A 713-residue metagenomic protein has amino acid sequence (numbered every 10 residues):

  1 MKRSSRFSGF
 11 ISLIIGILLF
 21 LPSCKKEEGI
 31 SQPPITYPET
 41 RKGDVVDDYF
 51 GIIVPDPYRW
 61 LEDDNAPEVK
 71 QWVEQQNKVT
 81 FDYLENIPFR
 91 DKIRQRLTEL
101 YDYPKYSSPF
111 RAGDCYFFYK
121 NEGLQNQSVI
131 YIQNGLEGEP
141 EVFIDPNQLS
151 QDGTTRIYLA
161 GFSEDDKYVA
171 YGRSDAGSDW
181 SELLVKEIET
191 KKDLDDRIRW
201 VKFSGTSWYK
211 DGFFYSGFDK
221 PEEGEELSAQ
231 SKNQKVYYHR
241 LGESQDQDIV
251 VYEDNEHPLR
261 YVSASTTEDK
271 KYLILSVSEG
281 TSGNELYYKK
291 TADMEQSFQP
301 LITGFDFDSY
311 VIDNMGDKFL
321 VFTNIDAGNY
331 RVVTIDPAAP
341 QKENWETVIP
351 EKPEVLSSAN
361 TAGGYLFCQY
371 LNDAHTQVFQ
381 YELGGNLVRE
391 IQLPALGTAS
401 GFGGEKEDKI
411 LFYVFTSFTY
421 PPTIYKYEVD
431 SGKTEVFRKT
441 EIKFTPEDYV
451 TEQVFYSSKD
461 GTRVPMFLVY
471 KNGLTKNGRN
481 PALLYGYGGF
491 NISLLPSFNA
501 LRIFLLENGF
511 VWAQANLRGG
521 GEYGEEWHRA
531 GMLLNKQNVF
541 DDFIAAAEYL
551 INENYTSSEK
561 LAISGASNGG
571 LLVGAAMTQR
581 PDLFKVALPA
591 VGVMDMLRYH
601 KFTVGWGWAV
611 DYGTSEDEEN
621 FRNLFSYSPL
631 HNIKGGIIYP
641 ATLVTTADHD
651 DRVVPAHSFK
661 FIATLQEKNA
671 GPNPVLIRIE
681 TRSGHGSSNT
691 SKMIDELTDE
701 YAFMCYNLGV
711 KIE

Functional and structural regions predicted by a protein language model:
F20-S23: C-terminal motif of bacterial Sec signal peptides marking the signal peptidase cleavage site
K25-E27: Bacterial signal peptide processing site
P67, Q71-G161, G172, R260-N314 (+7 more regions): Non-catalytic accessory segments flanking enzyme active sites
Y116, D166-V169, F213-F214, L273 (+3 more regions): Hydrophobic beta-strand positions that form the internal "hydrophobic ladder" of WD40/Gbeta-like beta-propeller blades
N121-S128, S150-T154, R173-E182, R197-K202 (+7 more regions): A flexible loop/linker signature enriched in serine peptidases of the S9 family
I132-Q133, L184-I188, Q230-G242, Y287-T291 (+2 more regions): Beta-propeller blade signature
N147-A160, Y171-S178, K192, Y427-K433 (+5 more regions): Cap/lid segment of the alpha/beta-hydrolase catalytic domain
Q514-E713: Active-site-proximal cap/loop segments of hydrolase catalytic domains
